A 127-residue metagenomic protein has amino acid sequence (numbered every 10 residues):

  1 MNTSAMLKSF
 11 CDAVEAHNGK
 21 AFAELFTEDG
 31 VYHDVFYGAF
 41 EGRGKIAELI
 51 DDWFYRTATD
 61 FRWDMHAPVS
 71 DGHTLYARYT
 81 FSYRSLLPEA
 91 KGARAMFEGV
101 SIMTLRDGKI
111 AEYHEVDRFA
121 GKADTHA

Functional and structural regions predicted by a protein language model:
N2-A5, C11-D12, A16, H33 (+1 more regions): A beta-strand edge to alpha-helix "cap/lid" segment located at domain peripheries
A16-D29: Short, well-ordered alpha-helical segments enriched in acidic and aromatic residues
F36-G38: Short histidine/acidic/glycine/proline-rich micro-motifs that form metal- and phosphate-coordinating active-site loops
G42: Short, conserved phosphate/pyrophosphate- and ester-handling motifs at nucleotide-, phospho-/glycolipid
